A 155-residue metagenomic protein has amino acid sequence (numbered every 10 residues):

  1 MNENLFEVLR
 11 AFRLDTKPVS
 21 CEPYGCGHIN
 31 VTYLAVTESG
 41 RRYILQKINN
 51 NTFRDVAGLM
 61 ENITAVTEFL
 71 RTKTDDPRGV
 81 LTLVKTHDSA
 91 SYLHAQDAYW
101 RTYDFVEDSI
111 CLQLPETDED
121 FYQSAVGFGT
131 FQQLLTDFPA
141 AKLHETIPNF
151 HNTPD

Functional and structural regions predicted by a protein language model:
M1-E22: Juxta-kinase regulatory segment immediately upstream of eukaryotic protein kinase catalytic domains
L5-L9, F150-D155: Generic structural signal of hydrophobic/aromatic residues within well-ordered alpha-helices of folded domains
C21-P154: Conserved ATP-binding subdomain of kinase catalytic cores across diverse folds
